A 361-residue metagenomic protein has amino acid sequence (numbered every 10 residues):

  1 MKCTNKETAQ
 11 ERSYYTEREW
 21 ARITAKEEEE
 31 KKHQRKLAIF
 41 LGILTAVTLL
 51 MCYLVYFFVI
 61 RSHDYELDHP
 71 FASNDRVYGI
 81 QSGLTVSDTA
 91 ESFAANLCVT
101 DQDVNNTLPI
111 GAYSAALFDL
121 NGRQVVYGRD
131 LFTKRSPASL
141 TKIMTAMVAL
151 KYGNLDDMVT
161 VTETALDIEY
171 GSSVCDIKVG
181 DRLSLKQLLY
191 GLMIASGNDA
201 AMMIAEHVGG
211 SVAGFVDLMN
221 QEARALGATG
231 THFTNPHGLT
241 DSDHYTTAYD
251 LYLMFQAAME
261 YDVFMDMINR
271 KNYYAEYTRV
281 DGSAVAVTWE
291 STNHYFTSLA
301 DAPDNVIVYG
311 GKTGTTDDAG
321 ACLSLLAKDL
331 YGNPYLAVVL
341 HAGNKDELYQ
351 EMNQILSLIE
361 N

Functional and structural regions predicted by a protein language model:
M1-I39: N-terminal Lys/Arg-rich, disordered targeting/topogenic segments
K2, L54, A228-T229, T240-Y245 (+1 more regions): Domain-terminus/edge residues, biased toward the C-terminal soluble/receptor-binding domains of extracytoplasmic
K2, Y15, S62-Y249, A258-M259: Active-site-adjacent loops and short helices of periplasmic peptidoglycan-processing enzymes
K36-F40, K186, M265: Alpha-helical transmembrane segments of integral membrane proteins
A38-F40, D119, V126, P303 (+1 more regions): Catalytic-site microenvironment of enzymes that process N-acetyl-hexosamine-containing cell-wall polysaccharides
F40-Y56: Hydrophobic membrane-insertion alpha-helices, especially the h-region of bacterial N-terminal signal peptides
M51, V55, V126, A149 (+1 more regions): Active-site-proximal flexible loops/turns
L54-D68, E360: Hydrophobic single-pass membrane-insertion segments
